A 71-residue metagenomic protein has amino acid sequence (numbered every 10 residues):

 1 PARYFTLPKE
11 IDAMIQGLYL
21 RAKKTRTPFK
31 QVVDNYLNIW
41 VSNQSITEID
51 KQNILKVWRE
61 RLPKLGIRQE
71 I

Functional and structural regions predicted by a protein language model:
P1-R61: Metalloprotease/metallohydrolase-associated module, dominated by Zn2+-dependent proteases
R61-I71: Long, compositionally biased intrinsically disordered regions
